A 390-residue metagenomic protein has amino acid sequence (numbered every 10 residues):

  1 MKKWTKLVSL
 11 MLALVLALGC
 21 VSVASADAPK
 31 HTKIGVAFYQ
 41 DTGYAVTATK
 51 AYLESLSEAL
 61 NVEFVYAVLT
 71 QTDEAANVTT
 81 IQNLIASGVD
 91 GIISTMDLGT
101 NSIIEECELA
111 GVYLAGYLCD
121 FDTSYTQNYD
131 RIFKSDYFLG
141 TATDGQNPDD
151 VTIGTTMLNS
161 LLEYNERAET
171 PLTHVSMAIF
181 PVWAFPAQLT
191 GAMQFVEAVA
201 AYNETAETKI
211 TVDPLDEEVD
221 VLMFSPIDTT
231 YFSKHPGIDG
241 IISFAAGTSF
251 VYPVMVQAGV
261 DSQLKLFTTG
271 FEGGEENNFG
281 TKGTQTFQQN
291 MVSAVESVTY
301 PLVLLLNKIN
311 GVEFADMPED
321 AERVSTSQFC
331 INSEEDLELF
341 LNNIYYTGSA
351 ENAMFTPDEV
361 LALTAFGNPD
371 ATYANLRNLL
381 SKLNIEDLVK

Functional and structural regions predicted by a protein language model:
L18-K30: Sec-dependent signal peptide cleavage junction
K30, L302-K390: Hinge/cleft segment of the Venus flytrap/periplasmic-binding protein
H31-L56, L60, V65-V78, T95-G99 (+2 more regions): Extracytoplasmic "Venus flytrap"
I34-T42, L53, T141-T205, L305 (+1 more regions): An alpha-beta-alpha
A59-Q71, S176-M177, V196-L222: Short beta-strand elements in bilobed, periplasmic/extracellular small-molecule ligand-binding domains
V78, Q82, D90-L114, A192-F195 (+2 more regions): Hydrophobic alpha-helical
E106-V151: Flexible loop/hinge segments that line or gate small-molecule binding clefts
Q263-E334: Flexible loop/turn connectors
